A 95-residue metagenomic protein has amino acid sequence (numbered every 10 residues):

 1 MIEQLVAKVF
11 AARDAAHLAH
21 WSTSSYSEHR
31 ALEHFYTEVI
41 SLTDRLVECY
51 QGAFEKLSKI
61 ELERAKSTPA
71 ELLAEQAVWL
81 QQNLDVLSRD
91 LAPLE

Functional and structural regions predicted by a protein language model:
I2, S25, H29, A70: Active-site oxyanion-binding pockets that recognize sulfate/phosphate
L5-V6, Y36: Short, surface-exposed loop/turn motifs that are enriched in glycine and acidic residues and include a nearby proline
K8-A19, L42, Q76-N83: Amphipathic, well-ordered alpha-helical segments in soluble domains
A11-H34, D90, L94: Helix-loop segments that flank and shape redox-cofactor active sites
H20, S24, V47-F54, L84 (+1 more regions): Long, hydrophobic, amphipathic alpha-helical segments used as structural scaffolds
H29-S58: Conserved alpha-helical segments that form or flank metal/cofactor-binding pockets of metalloenzymes
E61-E95: Acidic/histidine-rich alpha-helical segments that form the ligand environment of transition-metal centers
